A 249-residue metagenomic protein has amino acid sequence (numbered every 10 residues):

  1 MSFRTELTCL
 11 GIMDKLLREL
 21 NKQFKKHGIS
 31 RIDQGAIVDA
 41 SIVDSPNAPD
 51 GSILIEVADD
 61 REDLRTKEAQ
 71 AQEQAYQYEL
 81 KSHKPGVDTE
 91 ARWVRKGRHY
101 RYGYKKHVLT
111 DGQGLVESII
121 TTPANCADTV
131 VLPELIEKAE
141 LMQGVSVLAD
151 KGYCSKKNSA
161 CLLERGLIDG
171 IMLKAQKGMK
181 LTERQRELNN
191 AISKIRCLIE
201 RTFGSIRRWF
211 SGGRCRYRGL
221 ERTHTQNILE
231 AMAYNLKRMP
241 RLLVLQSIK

Functional and structural regions predicted by a protein language model:
M1-E164, L229, A233: Polybasic low-complexity intrinsically disordered regions
S52, T182-N190: Short, surface-exposed amphipathic charged segments that create phosphate/polyanion-binding patches used for binding
P123-A124, L173-K177: Short, acidic/turn-prone active-site loops that include or flank metal/cofactor- and phosphate-binding residues
V130, G178-Q185: Short, charged, surface-exposed secondary-structure boundary motifs
Q143-V147, G170-I171, L242: Acidic/polar loop patches that form or flank catalytic/metal-binding clefts of enzymes that bind anionic ligands
R165-L173: Short hydrophobic/aromatic-enriched beta-strand-loop microsegments
G166, E187-K249: Basic, amphipathic alpha-helical segments enriched in Lys/Arg and hydrophobic/aromatic residues
